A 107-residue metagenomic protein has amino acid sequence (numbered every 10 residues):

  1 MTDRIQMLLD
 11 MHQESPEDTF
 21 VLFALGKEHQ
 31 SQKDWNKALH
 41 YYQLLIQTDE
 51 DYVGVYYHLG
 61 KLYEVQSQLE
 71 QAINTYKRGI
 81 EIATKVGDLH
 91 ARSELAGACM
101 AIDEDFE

Functional and structural regions predicted by a protein language model:
H29, Y63, A96-C99, D103: Residue at a conserved register position within TPR or TPR-like alpha-solenoid repeats
